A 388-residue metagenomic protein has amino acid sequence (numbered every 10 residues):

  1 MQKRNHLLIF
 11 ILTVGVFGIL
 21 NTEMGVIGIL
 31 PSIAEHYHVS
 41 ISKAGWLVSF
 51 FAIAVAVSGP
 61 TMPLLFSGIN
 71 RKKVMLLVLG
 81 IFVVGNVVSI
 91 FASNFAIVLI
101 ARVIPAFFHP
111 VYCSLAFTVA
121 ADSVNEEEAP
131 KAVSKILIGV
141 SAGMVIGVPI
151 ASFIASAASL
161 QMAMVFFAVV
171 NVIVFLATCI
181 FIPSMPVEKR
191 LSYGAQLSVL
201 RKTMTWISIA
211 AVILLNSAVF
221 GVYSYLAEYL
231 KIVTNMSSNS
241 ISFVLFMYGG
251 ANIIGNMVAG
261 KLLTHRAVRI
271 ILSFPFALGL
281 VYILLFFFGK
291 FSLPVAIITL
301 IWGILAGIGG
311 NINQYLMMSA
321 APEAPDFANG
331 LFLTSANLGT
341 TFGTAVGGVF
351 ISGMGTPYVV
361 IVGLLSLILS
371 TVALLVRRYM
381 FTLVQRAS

Functional and structural regions predicted by a protein language model:
H38, N70, F91-I97, N235 (+1 more regions): Helix-breaking motifs and short loop linkers at transmembrane-helix boundaries and internal kinks in secondary membrane
V57-S93: Conserved MFS/SLC helix-loop-helix module at the cytosolic interface between two early adjacent transmembrane helices
G59-N70, G255-A267, I351: Helix-to-loop junctions at the C-terminal end of transmembrane segments in multipass secondary transporters
G85, A96-I104, L293-I301: Paired small-residue
I97, E126-E128, S134-I182, Y225 (+1 more regions): Helix-loop-helix hairpin linking two adjacent transmembrane segments in secondary transporters
A101-G139: Cytoplasmic helix-loop-helix junction between adjacent transmembrane helices in 12-TM secondary transporters
R269-N313: C-terminal transmembrane helical hairpin of 12-TM major facilitator-type secondary transporters
A320-T356, G363: A late C-terminal transmembrane helix in Major Facilitator Superfamily
